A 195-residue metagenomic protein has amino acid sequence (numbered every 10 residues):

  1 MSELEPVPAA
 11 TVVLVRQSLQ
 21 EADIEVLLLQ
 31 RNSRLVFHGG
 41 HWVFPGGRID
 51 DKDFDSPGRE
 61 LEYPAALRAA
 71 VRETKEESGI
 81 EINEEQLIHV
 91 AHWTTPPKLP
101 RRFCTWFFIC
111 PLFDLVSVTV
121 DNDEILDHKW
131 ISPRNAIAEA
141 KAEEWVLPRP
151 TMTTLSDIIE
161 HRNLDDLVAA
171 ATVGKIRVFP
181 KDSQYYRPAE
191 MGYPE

Functional and structural regions predicted by a protein language model:
M1-I125, K129, P133-E195: N-terminal leader/linker segments that precede catalytic domains of diphosphate-processing enzymes
